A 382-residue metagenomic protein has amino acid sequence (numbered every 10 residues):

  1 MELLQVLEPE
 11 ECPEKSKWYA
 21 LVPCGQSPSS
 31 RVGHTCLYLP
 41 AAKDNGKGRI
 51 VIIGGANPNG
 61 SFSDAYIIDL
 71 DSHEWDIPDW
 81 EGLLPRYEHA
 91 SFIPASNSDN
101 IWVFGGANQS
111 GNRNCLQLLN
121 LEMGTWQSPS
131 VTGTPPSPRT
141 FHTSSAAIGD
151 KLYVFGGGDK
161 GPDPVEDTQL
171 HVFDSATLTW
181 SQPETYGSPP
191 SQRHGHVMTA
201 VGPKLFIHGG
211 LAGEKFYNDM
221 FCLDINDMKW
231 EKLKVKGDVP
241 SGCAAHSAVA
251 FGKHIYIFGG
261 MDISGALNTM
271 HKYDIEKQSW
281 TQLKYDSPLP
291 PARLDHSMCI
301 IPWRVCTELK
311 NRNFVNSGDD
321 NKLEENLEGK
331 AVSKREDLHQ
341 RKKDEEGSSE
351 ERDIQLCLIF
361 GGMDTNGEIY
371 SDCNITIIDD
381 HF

Functional and structural regions predicted by a protein language model:
M1-F382: Kelch-like beta-propeller repeat domains
